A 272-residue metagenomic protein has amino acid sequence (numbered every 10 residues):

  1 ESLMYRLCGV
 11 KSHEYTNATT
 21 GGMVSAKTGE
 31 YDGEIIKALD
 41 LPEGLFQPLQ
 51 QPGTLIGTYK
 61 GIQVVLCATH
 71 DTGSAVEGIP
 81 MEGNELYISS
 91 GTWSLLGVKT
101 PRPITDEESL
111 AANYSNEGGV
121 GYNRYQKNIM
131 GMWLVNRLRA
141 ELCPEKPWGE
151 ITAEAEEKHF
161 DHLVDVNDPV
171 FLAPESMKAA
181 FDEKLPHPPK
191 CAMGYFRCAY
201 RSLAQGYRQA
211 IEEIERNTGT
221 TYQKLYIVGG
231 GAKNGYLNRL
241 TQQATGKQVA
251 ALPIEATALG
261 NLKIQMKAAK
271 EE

Functional and structural regions predicted by a protein language model:
E1-T69: Gly/Ser/Thr-rich active-site cleft segment
R6-V10, G29-E30, K37-A38, I62-K224 (+2 more regions): Active-site core segments that coordinate phosphate-bearing ligands/cofactors across diverse enzyme families
G260: Short acidic/histidine-rich active-site segments
